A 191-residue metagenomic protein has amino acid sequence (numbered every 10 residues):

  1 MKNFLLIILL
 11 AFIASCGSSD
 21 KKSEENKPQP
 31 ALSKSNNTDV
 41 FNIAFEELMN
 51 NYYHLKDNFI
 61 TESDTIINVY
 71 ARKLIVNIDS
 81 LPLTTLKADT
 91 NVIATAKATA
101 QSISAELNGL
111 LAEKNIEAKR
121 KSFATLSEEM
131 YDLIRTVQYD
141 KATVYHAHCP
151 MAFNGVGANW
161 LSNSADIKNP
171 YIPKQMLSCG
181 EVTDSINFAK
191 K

Functional and structural regions predicted by a protein language model:
M1-F4: Positively charged n-region of N-terminal signal peptides that target proteins for export
I8: Phosphate/adenylate-binding glycine loop and adjacent helical scaffold
F12-S15: C-terminal motif of bacterial Sec signal peptides marking the signal peptidase cleavage site
G17-N36: Short, low-complexity, disordered segments immediately C-terminal to signal peptides in bacterial exported proteins
D39-K191: Mature extracytoplasmic or organellar-lumen-exposed domains after removal of signal/transit peptides
